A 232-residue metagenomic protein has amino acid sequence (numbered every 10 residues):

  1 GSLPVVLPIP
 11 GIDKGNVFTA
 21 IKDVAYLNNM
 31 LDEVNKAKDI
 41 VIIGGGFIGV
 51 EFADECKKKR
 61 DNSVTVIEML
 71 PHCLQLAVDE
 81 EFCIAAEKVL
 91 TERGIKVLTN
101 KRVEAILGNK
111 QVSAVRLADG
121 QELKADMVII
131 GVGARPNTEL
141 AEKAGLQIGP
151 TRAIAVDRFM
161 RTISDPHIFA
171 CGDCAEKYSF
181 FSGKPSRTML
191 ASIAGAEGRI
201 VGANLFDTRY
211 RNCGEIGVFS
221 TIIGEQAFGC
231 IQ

Functional and structural regions predicted by a protein language model:
G1, K101, V132-G133: Conserved NAD(P)H cofactor-binding loop of Rossmann-fold oxidoreductase domains
G1-G11: A conserved beta-strand/loop capping segment in the N-terminal third of enzymes that catalyze redox or closely related
G1-S2, A105-V112: Feature captures the FAD/FMN-dependent oxidoreductase FAD-binding
I12-D13, R60, R93, A144: Short, structured coil segments at secondary-structure junctions
D13-A37, K110-Q111, R116, E122-N204: FAD-site-proximal beta/loop scaffold in flavoenzymes
K22, I43-I48: Glycine-rich Rossmann-fold phosphate-binding loop(s) that bind the pyrophosphate of adenine dinucleotide cofactors
D39, F47-L107, S186-I193, R209-I231: Rossmann-like dinucleotide-binding cores of NAD(P)H-dependent redox enzymes
